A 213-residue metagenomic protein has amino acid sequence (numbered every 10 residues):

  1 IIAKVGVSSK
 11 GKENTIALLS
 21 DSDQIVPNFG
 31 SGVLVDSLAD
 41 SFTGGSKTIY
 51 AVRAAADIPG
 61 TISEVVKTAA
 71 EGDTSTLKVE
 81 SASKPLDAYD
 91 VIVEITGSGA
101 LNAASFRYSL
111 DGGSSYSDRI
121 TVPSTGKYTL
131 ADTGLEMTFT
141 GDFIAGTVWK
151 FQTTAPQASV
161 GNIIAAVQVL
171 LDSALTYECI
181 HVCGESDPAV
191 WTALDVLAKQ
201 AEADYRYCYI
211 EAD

Functional and structural regions predicted by a protein language model:
I1-D213: Surface-exposed assembly/interface segments
